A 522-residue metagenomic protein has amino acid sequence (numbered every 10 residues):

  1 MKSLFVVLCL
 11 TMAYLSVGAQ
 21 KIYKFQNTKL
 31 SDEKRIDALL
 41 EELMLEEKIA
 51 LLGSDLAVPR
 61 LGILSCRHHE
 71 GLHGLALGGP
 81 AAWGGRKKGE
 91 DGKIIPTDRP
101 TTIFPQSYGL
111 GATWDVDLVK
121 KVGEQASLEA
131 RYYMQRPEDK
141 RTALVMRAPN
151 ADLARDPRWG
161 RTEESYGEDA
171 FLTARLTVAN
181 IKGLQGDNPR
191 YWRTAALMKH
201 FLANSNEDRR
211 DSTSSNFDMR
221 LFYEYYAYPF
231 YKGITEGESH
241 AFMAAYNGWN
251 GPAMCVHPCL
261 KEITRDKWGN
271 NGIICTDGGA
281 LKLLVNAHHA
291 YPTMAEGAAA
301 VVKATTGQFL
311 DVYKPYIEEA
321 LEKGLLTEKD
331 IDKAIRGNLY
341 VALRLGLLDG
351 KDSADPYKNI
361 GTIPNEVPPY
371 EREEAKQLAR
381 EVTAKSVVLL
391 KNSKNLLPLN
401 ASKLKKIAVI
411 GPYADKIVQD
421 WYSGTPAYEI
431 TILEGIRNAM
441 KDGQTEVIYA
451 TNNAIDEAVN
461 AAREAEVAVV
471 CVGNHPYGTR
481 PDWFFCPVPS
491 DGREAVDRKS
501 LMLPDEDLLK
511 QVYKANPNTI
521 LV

Functional and structural regions predicted by a protein language model:
M1-K21: Bacterial Sec-dependent N-terminal signal peptides
G18-V522: Glycoside hydrolase catalytic-domain context in secreted enzymes
